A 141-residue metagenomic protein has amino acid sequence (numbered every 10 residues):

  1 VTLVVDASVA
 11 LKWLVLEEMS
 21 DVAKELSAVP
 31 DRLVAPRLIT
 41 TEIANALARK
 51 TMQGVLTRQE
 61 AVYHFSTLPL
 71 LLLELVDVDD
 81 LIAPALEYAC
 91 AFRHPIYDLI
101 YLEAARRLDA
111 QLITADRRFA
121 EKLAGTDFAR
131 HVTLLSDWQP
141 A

Functional and structural regions predicted by a protein language model:
V1-I39, K50-Y63: Short, well-structured N-terminal submotif of metal-dependent ribonuclease cores
V1-T2, P36, L102, R106-A141: Acidic, PIN/NYN-like endoribonuclease modules and their adjacent C-terminal/linker elements
K12-L14, A46, K122: Residues that scaffold the ATP/ADP-binding catalytic core of kinase and kinase-like folds
V22, E42, P84, E121-L123: Phosphate- and divalent-cation-binding pockets in alpha/beta enzyme and binding domains that engage nucleotide-derived
L38-T41, I100: Aromatic- and histidine-enriched alpha-helix N-cap/loop-to-helix transition segments that scaffold the rims
A44-V76, P84: Active-site-proximal, substrate-binding regions of enzyme catalytic domains and RNA-binding/basic surfaces
L72-R118: Active-site neighborhoods of divalent-metal-dependent phosphate/nucleic-acid chemistry enzymes
